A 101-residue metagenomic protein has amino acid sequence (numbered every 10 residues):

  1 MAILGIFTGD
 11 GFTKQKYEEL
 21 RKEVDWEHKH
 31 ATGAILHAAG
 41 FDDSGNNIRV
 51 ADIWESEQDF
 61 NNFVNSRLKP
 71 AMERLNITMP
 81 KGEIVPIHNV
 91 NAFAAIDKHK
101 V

Functional and structural regions predicted by a protein language model:
M1-A51, E55-P70, L75-V101: Short S/T/G/P-rich N-terminal loop/turn motif that feeds into the first structured element of a domain
